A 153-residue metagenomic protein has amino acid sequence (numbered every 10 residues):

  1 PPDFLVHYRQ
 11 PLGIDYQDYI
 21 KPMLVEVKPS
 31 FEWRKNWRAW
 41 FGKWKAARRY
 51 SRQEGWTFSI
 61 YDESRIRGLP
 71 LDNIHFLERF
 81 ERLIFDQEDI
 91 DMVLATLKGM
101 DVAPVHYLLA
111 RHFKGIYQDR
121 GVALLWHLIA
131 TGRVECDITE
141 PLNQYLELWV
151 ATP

Functional and structural regions predicted by a protein language model:
P1-P153: Electrostatic, structured charged patches in enzyme active sites and in nucleic-acid/phosphate-binding
